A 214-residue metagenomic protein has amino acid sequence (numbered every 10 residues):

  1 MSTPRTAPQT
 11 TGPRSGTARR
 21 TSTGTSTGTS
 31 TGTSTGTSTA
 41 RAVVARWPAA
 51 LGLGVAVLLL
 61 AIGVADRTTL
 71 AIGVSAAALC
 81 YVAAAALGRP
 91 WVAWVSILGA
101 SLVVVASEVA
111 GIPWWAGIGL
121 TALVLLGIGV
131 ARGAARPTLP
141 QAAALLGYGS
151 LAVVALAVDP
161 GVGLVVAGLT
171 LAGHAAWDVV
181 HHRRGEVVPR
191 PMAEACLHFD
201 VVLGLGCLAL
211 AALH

Functional and structural regions predicted by a protein language model:
S15-T17, T21-S38: Long, intrinsically disordered low-complexity tandem-repeat segments
T35-L51, A86-V92: N-terminal membrane topogenic signal
A45-P48, P90-L102, A116-T121, R136-Y148 (+2 more regions): Cytoplasmic-side transmembrane-helix entry/capping segments in multi-pass membrane proteins
P48-D66, G73-V82, I97-E108, A152-V153 (+1 more regions): Membrane-embedded alpha-helical segments in integral membrane proteins
A61-S75, S107-L120, P160-G173: Structural signature of hydrophobic alpha-helical transmembrane segments
L79-P90, L123-T138, W177-V187: C-terminal ends of transmembrane helices
V166-L169, A176-G206: C-terminal transmembrane helix-loop-helix hairpin of multi-pass membrane proteins
L205-H214: Juxtamembrane boundary at the C-terminal end of a transmembrane helix
